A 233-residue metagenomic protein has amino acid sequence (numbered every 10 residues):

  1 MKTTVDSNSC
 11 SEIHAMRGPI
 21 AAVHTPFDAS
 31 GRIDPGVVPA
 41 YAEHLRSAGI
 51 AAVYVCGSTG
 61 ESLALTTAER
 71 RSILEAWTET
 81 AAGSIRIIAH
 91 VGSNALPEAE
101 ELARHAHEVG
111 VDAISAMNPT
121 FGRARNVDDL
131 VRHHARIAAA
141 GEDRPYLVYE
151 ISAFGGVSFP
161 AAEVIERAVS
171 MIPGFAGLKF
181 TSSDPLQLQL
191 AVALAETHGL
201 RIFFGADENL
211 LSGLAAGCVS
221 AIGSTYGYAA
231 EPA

Functional and structural regions predicted by a protein language model:
K2-V157: Active-site beta->alpha loop and helix N-cap motifs at the rims of alpha/beta catalytic domains
A138-P145, S152-A233: Catalytic alpha/beta core domains of metabolic enzymes, predominantly
